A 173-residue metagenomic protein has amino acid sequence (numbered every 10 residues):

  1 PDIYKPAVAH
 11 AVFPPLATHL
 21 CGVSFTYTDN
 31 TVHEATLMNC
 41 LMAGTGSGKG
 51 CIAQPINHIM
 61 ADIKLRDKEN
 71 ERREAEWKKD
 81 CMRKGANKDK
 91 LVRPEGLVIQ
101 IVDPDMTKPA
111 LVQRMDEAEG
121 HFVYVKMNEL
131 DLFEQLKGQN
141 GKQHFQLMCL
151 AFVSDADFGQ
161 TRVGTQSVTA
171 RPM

Functional and structural regions predicted by a protein language model:
P1-M173: Phosphate-handling catalytic cores of nucleic-acid transaction enzymes
